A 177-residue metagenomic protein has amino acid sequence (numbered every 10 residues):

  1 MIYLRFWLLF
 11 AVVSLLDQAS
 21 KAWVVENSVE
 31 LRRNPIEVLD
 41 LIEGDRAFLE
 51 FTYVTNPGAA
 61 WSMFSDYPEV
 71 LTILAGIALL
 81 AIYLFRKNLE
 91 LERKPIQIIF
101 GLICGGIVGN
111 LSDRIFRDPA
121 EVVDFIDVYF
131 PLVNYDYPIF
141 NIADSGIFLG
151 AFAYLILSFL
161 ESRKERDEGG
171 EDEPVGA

Functional and structural regions predicted by a protein language model:
M1-A177: Alpha-helical transmembrane bundles and membrane-interface segments of multipass inner-membrane proteins
